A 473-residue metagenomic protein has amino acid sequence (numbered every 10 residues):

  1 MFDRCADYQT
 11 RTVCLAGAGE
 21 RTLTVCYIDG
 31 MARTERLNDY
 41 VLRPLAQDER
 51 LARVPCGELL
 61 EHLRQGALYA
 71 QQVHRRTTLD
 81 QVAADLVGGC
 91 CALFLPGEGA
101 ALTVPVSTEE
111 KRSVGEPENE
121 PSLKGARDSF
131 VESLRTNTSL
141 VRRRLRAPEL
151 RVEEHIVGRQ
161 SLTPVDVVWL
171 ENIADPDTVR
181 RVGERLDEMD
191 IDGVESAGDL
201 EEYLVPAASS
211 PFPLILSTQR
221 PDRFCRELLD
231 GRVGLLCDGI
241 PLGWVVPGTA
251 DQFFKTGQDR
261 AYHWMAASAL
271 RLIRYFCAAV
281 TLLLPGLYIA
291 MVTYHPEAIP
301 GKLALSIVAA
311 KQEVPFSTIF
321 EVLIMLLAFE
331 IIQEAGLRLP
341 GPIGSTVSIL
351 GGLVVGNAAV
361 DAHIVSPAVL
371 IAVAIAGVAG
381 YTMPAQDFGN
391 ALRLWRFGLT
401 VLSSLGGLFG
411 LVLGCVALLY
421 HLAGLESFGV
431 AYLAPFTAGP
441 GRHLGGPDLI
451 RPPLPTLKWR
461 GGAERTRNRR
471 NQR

Functional and structural regions predicted by a protein language model:
M1-L283, G301, H421-R473: Membrane-embedded alpha-helical signal segments
A278-A298: Hydrophobic alpha-helical segments embedded in or immediately adjacent to the lipid bilayer of multipass inner-membrane
L287-A290, P300-R473: Generic detector of multi-pass transmembrane helix bundles and their immediately adjacent loops in polytopic membrane
